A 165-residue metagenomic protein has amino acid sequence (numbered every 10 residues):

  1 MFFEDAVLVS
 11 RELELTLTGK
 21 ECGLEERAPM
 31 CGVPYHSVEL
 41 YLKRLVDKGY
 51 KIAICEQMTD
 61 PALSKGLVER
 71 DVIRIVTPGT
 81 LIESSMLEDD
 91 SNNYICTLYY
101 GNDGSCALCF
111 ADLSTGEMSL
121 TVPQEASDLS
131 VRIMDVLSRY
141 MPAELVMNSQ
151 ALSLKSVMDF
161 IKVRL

Functional and structural regions predicted by a protein language model:
M1-L165: Basic, polar low-complexity surface loops/patches
